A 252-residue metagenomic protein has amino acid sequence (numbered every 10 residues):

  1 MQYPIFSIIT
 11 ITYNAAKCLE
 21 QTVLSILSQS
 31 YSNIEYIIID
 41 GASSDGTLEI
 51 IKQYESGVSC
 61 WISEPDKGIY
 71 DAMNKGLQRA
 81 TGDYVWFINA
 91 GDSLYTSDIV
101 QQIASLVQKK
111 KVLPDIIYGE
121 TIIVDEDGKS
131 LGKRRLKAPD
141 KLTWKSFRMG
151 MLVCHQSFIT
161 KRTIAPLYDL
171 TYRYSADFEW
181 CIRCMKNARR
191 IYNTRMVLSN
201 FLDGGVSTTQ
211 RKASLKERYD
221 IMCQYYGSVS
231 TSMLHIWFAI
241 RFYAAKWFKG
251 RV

Functional and structural regions predicted by a protein language model:
M1-Q210, V252: Nucleotide-sugar donor-binding/catalytic module of glycosyltransferases that assemble extracellular/cell-envelope
K161-R162, R218, R241, K246: Basic side chains
R189, V197, T209-M233: Catalytic core of nucleotide-sugar-dependent glycosyltransferases
C223-V252: Membrane-proximal basic amphipathic "stem/tether" segments
